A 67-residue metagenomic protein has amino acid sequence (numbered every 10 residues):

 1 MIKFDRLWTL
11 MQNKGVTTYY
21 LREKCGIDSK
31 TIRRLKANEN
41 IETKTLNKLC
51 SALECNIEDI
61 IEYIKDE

Functional and structural regions predicted by a protein language model:
M1-Y20: A short, Lys/Arg-rich alpha-helix, primarily the initiator
T9-L10, L35, I61-E67: Short, charged recognition helix plus adjacent turn of helix-turn-helix-like nucleic-acid-binding domains
Q12, E23, S51: Alpha-helical residues within the helix-turn-helix
G15-R33: Short alpha-helical DNA-recognition segment
T31-R34, T45, D59: Residue-level recognition of specific faces of alpha-helices
K48-C50, I60-I61: Hydrophobic micro-packing sites on short alpha-helices
